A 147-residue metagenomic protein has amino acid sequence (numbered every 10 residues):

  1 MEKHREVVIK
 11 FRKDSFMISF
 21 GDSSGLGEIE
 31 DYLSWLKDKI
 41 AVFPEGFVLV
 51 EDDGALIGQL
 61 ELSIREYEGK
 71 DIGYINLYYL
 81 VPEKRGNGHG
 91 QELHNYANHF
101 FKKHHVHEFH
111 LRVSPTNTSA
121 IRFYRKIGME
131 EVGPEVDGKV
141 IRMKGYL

Functional and structural regions predicted by a protein language model:
M1-K10, G21, G133: A short beta-loop-alpha structural element at the N-terminal edge of CoA-dependent acyl/N-acetyltransferase catalytic
F11, H107-I121, R125-L147: C-terminal "cap" of GNAT-fold acetyltransferases
K13-K37: Conserved GNAT-fold acetyl-CoA-binding loop/helix
K37-V48, Y74: A short helix-loop-beta-strand connector motif used in the catalytic cores of GNAT acetyltransferases and, in some
L49, A55-I64, Y74, Y79: Conserved beta-strand in the GNAT
D71-P82, R112, I141: Conserved acetyl-CoA binding element of GNAT-fold acetyltransferases
V81-E83, N87, P115-T116: Active-site acidic-Proline motif in GNAT/NAT acetyltransferases
K84, G88-Y96: Conserved acetyl-CoA pyrophosphate-binding loop and the N-cap/start of the following alpha-helix in GNAT-like
